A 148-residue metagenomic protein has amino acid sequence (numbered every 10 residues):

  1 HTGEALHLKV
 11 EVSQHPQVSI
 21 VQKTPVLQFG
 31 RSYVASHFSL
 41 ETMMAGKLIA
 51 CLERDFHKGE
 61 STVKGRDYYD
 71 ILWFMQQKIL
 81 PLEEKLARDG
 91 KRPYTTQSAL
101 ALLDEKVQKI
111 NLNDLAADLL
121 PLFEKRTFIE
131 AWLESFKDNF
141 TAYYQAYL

Functional and structural regions predicted by a protein language model:
H1-L148: Structured mid-to-C-terminal alpha-helical surface segments
